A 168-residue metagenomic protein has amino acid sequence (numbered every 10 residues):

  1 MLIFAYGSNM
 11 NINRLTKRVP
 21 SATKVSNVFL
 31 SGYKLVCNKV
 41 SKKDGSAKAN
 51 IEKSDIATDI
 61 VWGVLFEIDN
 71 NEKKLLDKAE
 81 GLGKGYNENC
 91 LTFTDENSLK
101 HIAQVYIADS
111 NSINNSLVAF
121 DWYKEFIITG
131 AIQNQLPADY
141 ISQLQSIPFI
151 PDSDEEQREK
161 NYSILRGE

Functional and structural regions predicted by a protein language model:
M1-E168: Glycine-aromatic micro-motifs
